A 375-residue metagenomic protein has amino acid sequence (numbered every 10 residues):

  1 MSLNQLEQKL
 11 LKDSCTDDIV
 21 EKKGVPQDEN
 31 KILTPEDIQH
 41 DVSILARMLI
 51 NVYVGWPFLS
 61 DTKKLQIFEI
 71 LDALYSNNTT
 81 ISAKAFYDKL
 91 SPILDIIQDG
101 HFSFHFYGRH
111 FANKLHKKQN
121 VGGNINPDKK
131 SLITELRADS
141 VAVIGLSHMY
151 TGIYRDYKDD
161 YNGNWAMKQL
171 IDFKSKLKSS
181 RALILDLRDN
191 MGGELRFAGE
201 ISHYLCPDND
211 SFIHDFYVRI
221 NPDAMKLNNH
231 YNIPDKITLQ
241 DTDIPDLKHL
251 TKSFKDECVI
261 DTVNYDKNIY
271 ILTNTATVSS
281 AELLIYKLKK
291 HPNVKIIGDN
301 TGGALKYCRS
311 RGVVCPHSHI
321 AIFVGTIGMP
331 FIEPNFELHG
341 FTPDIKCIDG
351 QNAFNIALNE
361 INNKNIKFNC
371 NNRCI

Functional and structural regions predicted by a protein language model:
M1-K236, F254, Y265-Y270, L283 (+5 more regions): Flexible, low-complexity junctional segments that flank or bridge functional domains
K248-I269, P343-D349: A cross-taxonomic marker for long C-terminal extensions/tails that follow the last structured domain
I271-T275: Active-site rim elements
P292: Active-site-adjacent substrate-binding region of metalloamidase/peptidase-like peptide-processing proteins
I320-P334: Short, basic, helix/turn surface patches
F331-I375: Low-complexity, Gly/Ser/Thr/Pro-rich intrinsically disordered linker/tail segments
